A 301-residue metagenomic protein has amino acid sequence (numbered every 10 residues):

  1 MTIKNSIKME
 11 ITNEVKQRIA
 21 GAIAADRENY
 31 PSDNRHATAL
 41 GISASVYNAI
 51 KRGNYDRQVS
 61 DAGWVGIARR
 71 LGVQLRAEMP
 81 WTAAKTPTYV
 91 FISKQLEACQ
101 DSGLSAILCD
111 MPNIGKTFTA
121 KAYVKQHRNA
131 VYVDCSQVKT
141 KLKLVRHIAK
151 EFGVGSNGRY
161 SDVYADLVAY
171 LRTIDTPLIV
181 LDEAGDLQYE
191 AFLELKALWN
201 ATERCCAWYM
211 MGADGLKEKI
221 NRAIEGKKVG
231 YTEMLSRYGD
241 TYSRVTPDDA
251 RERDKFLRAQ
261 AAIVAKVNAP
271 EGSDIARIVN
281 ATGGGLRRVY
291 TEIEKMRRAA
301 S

Functional and structural regions predicted by a protein language model:
M1-S102, E294-S301: A short, basic N-terminal segment
D101-A122, S136-Q137: Walker A/P-loop nucleotide-binding motif
I107-P112, W199-G230: Sensor-1/coupling segment of RecA-like P-loop NTPase cores
R128-A130, A223-P247: A short helix-turn-beta junction within AAA+ P-loop NTPase domains corresponding to the substrate/partner-engaging
L142-G158: Conserved NTP-binding/hydrolysis module of P-loop NTPases
Y170-A191, L195, T202: Conserved P-loop NTPase "ATPase switch" module shared by AAA+ and STAND
S243-G272: Conserved small helical "lid"/interfacial subdomain of P-loop NTPases
A250-K255, E271-G272, V279-R297: The conserved phosphate-sensing helix
